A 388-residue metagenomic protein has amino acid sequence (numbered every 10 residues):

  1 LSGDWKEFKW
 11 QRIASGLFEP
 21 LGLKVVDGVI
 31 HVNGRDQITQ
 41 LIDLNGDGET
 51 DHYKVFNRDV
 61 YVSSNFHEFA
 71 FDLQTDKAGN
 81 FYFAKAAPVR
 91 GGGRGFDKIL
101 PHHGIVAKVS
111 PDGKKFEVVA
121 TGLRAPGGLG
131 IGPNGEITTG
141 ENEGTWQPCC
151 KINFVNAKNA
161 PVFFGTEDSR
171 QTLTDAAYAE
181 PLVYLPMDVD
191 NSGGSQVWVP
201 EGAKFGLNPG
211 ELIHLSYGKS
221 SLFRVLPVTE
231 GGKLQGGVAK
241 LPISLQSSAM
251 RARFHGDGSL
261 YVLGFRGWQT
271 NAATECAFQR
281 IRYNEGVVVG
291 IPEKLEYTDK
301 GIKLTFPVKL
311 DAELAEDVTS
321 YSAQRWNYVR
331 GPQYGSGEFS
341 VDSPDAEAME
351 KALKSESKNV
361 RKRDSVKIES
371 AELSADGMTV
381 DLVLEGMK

Functional and structural regions predicted by a protein language model:
L1-G290, K294-T305, A312: Beta-propeller domains with acidic blade repeats across secreted/periplasmic ectodomains and cytosolic WD/CNH propellers
E296, E372-D376: Blade-terminus and WD-like Trp-Asp/Gly-His loop motifs, strongest in beta-propeller folds
L304-T305, K309-I368: Short, surface-exposed alpha-helix to beta-strand junction/turn motifs within ectodomains of secreted and cell-envelope
M378-V380: Short strand-edge motifs at loop-to-beta-strand transitions and within beta-strands of extracellular beta-rich domains
E385-M387: Surface-exposed, short loops/turns at beta-strand junctions within beta-sandwich domains
